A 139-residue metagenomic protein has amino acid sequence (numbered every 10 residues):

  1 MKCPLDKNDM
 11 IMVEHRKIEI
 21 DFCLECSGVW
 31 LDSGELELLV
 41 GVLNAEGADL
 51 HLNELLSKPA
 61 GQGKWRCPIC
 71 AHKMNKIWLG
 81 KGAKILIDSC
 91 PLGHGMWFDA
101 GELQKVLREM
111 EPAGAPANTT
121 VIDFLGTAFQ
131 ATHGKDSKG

Functional and structural regions predicted by a protein language model:
M1-D21, K135-K138: The feature marks the first
C3-D6, C23, C67-C70, C90: Short cysteine-rich clusters marking metal-coordination/redox-active sites
P4-M10, N44-L55, A71-K76: Short Cys/His-rich Zn2+-coordinating modules
M10-I11, L31, N75, F98: Short functional micro-motifs and their immediate structural scaffolds
M12-K17, E54-R66, L79-K84: Short, flexible, mixed-charge glycine/proline-rich loop motifs that serve as phosphate/nucleic-acid-contacting
I20, G28, K64, I87 (+1 more regions): Residues immediately within or flanking Cys/His clusters that coordinate Zn2+ in small zinc-binding modules
V29-A45, H94-E111: Short metal-binding segments enriched for Cys and/or His
L38-S57, L107-G139: Short, intrinsically disordered terminal segments enriched in charged and Pro/Gly residues
